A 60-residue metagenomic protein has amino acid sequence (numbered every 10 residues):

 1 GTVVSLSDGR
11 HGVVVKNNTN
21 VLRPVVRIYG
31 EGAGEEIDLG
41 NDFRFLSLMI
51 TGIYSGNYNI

Functional and structural regions predicted by a protein language model:
T2-I60: Terminal helices and disordered tails flanking the catalytic cores of nucleotide-processing hydrolases
